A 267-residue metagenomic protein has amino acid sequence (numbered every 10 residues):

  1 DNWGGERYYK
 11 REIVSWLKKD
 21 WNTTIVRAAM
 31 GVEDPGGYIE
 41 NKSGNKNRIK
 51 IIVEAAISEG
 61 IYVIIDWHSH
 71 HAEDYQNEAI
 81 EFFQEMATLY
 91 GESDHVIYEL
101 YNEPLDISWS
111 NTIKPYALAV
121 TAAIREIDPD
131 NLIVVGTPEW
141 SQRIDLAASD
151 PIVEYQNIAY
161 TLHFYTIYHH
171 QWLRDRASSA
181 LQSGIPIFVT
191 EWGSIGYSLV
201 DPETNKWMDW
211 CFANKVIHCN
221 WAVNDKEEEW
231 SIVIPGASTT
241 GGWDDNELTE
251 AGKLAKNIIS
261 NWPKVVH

Functional and structural regions predicted by a protein language model:
D1-S58: Active-site-adjacent substrate/metal-binding segments within catalytic domains of carbohydrate-active enzymes
N2, V32-N47, H70-E78, W230-T240: Surface-exposed, active-site-proximal loop segments in enzymatic domains
G5-R7, V14, N22, Y62 (+3 more regions): Extracellular glycoside hydrolase catalytic/binding regions
E40-E59, S69-A87, Y98: Active-site and adjacent substrate-binding regions of carbohydrate-active enzymes
V266-H267: Short, solvent-exposed mixed-charge patches
